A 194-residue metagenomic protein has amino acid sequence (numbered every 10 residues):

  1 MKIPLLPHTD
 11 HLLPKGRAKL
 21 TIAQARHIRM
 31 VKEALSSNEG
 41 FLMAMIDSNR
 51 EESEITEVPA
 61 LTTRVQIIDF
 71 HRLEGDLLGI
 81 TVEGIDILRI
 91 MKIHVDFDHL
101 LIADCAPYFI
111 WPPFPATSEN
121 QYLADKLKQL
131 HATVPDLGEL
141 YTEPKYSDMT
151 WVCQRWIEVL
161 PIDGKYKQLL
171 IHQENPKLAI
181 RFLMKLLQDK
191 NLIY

Functional and structural regions predicted by a protein language model:
M1-Y194: N-terminal low-complexity, acidic/polar interaction/targeting segments
